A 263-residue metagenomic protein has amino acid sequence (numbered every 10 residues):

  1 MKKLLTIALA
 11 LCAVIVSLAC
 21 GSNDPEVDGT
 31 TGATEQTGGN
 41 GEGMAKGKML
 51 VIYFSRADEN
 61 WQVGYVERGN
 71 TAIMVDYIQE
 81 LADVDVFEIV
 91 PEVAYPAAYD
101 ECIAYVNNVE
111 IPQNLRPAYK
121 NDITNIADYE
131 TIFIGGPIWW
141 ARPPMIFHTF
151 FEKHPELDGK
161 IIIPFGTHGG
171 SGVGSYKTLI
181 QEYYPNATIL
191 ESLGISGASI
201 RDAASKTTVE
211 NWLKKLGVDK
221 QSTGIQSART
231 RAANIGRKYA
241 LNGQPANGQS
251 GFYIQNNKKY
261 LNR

Functional and structural regions predicted by a protein language model:
M1, L9-L11, C20, T223-I225 (+2 more regions): Terminal processing/anchoring signals of secreted or surface-associated proteins and related intramolecular
L4-L5, V14-E42: Bacterial Sec-dependent N-terminal signal peptides
D28-Y129, K214: N-terminal beta1-alpha1-beta2 submodule of the flavodoxin-like/Rossmannoid cofactor-binding fold
R56-E59, P91-Y95, I138-R142, H168-V173 (+1 more regions): Solvent-exposed loop/turn segments at secondary-structure junctions within structured extracellular/periplasmic domains
P96-P185: Helix-loop-strand module that forms the ligand-binding subsite of alpha/beta enzymes
L190-S222: Glycine-rich phosphate/pyrophosphate-binding loop and the adjoining helix
K220-Q244: Residue-level detector of functionally pivotal "anchor" positions at catalytic/ligand-binding pockets or at interdomain
F252-R263: C-terminal tail/sorting-segment detector
